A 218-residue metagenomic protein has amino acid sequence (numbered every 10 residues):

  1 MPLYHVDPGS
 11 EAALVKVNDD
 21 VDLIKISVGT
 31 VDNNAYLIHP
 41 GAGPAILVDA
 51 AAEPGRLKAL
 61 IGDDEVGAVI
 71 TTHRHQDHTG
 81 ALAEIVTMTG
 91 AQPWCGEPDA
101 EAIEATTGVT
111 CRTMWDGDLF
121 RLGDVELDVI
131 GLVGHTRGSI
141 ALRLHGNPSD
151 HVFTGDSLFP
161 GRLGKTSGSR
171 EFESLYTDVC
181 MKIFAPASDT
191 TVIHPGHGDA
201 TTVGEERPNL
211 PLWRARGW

Functional and structural regions predicted by a protein language model:
P2-H5, G9, K16, K25-N34 (+3 more regions): Active-site-proximal loop/helix segment associated with metal-binding centers of metalloenzymes
E11-D64, A141-G155: Conserved beta-strand hairpin/beta-sheet module of binuclear metal-dependent hydrolase folds, prominently
D19, G123-D128, G138-I140: Short beta-strand or tight-loop elements that sit immediately N-terminal to catalytic metal-binding acidic residues
I26-V28, C111-R112, G131-V133: Short Gly/Pro-enriched turn/cap motifs at secondary-structure boundaries
V31, A52-E53, H75, D99 (+4 more regions): A generic "binding-loop/recognition-motif" signal
I38, T72, L132: Conserved S/T- and glycine-rich ATP-binding loop of Class I adenylate-forming
P44-A45, A52-D128, D150, N209-L212 (+1 more regions): Active-site HxH/HxHxD metal-binding segment of metal-dependent hydrolases
A45, G131, R137-W218: Metallo-beta-lactamase
